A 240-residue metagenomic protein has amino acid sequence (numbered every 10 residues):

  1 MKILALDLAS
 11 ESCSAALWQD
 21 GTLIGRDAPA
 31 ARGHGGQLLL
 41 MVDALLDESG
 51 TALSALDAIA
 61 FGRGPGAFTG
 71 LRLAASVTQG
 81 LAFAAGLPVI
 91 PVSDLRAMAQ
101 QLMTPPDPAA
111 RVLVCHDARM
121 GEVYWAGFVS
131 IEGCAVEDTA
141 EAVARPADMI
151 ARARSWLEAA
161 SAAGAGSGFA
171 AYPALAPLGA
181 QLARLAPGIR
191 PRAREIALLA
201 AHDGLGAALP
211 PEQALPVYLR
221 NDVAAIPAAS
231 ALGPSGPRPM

Functional and structural regions predicted by a protein language model:
M1-P65: N-terminal beta-alpha supersecondary unit
L8-A28, P173, R184, A200 (+3 more regions): Patatin-like phospholipase
P29-Q37, F68, R72, S76 (+1 more regions): Residues at secondary-structure transition points
G33, P88-P191, Y218, V223 (+1 more regions): Surface "functional belts" at beta-alpha junctions
D47-S54, A82-V92, D107-A110: Phosphate-handling active-site elements
A60-D94: DPxDG-like acidic metal-binding loop motif
R184-M240: Acyltransferase
